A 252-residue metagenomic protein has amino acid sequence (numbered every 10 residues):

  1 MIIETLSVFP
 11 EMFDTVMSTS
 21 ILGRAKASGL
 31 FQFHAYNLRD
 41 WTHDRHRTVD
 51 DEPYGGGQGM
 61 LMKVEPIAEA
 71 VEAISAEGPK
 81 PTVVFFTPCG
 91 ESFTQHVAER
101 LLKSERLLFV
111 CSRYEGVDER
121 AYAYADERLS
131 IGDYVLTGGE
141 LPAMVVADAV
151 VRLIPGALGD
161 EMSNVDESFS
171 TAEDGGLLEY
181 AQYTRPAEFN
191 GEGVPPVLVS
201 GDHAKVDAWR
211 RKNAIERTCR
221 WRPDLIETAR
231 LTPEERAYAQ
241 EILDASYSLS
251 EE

Functional and structural regions predicted by a protein language model:
M1, G176-L177, Q182-E252: SAM-dependent methyltransferases
M1-I74, V199, A204-E227: N-terminal nucleotide/polyanion-binding subdomain common to many enzyme families
E4-L6, H34-Y36, V84, L107-L108 (+1 more regions): Hydrophobic/aromatic beta-strand patches that form the interior of the parallel beta-sheet core in alpha/beta enzyme
L38-W41, R113-V117: Short glycine-enriched loops at secondary-structure junctions
V49, Y54, F93, L101 (+5 more regions): Short clusters of hydrophobic/aromatic residues that line enzyme substrate/ligand-binding pockets
Q58-L61, S92, Y114, D118 (+5 more regions): Gly/Ser/Thr-rich beta-alpha loop segments that engage phosphate groups in nucleotides
L61-C111, D118, P155-G156: S-adenosyl-L-methionine/SAH cofactor-binding core of RNA-modifying enzymes
V117, A121-A172, L178: Structured adenosyl-cofactor binding patch, chiefly the S-adenosyl-L-methionine
